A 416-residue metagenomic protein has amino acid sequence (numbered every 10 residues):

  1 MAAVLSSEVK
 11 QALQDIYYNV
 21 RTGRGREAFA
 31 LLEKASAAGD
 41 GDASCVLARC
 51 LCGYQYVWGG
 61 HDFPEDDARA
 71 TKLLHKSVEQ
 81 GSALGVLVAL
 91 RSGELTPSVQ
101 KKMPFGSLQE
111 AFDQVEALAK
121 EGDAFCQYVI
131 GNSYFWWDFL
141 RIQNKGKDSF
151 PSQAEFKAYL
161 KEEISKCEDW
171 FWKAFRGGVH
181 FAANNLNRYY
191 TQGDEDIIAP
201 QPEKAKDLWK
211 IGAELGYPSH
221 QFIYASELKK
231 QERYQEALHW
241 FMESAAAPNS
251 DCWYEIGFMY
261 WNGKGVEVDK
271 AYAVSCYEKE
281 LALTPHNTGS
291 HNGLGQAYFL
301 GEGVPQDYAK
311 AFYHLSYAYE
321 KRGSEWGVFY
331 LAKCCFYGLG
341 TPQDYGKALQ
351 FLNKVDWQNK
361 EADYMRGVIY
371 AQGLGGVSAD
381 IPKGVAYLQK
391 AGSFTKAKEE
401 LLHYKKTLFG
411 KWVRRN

Functional and structural regions predicted by a protein language model:
S7-E27, S226: Alpha-helical segment of the N-proximal tetratricopeptide repeat
D15, V46-W58, V88-S98, N132-R141 (+8 more regions): Hydrophobic face of amphipathic alpha-helices that form TPR/SEL1-like repeat modules and related alpha-solenoid
A38-G41, Y54, G59-G60, Q80-A83 (+17 more regions): Short helix-capping/linker turns of helical repeat alpha-solenoids
T71-V78, D356, A379-K396: TPR/TPR-like (Sel1-like) alpha-helical repeat modules
G392-N416: Terminal, low-structured helical/coil segments at or just beyond the last alpha-helical repeat
